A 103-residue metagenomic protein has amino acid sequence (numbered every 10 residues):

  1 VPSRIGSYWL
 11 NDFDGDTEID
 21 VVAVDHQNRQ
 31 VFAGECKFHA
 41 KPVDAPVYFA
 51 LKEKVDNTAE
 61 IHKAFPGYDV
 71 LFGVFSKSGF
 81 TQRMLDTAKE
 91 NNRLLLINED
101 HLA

Functional and structural regions predicted by a protein language model:
V1-A103: A cross-kingdom feature that marks ATP-driven nucleic-acid transaction machinery
